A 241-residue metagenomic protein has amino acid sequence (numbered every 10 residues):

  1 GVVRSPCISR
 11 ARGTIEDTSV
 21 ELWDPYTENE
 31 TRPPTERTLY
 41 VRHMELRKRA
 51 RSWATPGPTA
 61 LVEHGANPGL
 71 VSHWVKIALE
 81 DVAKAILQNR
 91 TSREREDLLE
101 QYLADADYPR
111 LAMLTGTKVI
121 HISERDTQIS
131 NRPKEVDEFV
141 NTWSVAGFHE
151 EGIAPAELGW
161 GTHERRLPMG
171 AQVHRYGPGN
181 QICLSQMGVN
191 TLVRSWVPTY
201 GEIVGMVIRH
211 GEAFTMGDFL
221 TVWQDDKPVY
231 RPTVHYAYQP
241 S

Functional and structural regions predicted by a protein language model:
V2-P58, A78: Rossmann-fold NAD(P)-binding glycine/threonine-rich loop
R4, W23-P25, P68-V71, I129-S130 (+1 more regions): Flexible loop/turn segments at secondary-structure boundaries
I8-S9, L46-A54, A78-V82, I86 (+1 more regions): Hydrophobic, Leu/Ile/Phe/Ala-enriched alpha-helical segments that form helix-helix packing faces
D17, A60-V62, I122: General beta-strand structural signal in soluble alpha/beta enzymes
T27-E28, H73-W74, R132-V136: Short acidic, glycine/serine/threonine-rich loops at helix termini
P56-V62, W196-G201: Flexible glycine/proline-enriched surface loops and loop-helix/loop-strand junctions
H64-H73, I77: Domain-scale recognition of functional cores that engage charged ligands
K84-S241: C-terminal catalytic/substrate-binding lobe primarily of soluble NAD(P)-dependent oxidoreductases
